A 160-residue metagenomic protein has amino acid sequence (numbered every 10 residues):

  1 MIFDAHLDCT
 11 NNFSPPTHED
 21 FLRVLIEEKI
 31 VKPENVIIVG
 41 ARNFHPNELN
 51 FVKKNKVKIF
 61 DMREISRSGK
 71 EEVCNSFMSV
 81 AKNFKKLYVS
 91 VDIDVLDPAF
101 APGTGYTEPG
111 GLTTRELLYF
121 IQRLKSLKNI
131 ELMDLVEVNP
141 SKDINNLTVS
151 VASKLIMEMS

Functional and structural regions predicted by a protein language model:
M1-S160: Conserved alpha-helical scaffold segments that buttress catalytic/binding sites
